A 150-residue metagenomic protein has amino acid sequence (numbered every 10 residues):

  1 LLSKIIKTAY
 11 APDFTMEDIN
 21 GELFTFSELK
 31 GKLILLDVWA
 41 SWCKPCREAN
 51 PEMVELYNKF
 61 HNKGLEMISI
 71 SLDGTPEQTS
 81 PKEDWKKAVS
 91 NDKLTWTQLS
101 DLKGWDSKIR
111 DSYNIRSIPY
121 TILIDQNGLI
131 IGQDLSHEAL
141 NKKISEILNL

Functional and structural regions predicted by a protein language model:
L1-E22, S27-K32, N58, E83-S90: N-proximal helix/coil linker or "cap" segments that precede and/or mark the start of modular domains
E17, E83-I122, Q126: Short, internal strand/loop/helix patches that form the active-site neighborhood or redox-interaction surface
N20-E22, I34-D37, G74, D106: N-terminal targeting or signal-anchor segments and their processing/structural boundaries
T25-R47, M53: Short active-site neighborhood of thiol/selenol oxidoreductases, capturing the structured segment around
K30-K32, N62, L94, I115: Active-site acidic short loop of glycosyltransferases
E48-D92, K103-R110: Structural microenvironment flanking redox-active thiols in thiol-disulfide oxidoreductases
I118, L123-L150: Thiol-/selenol-based redox modules, centered on thioredoxin-like and closely related oxidoreductase domains
